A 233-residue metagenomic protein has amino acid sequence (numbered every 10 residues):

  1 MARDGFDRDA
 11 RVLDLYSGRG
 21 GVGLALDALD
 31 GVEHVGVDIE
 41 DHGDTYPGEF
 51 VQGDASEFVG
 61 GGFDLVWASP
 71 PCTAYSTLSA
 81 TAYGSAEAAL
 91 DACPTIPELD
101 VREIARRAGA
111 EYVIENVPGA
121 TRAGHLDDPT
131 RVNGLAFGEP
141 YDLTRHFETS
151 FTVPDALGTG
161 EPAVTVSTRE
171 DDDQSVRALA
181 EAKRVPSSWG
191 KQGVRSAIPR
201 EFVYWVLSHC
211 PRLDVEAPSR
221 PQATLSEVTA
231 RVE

Functional and structural regions predicted by a protein language model:
M1-E233: Conserved active-site and SAM-binding loop architecture of S-adenosyl-L-methionine-dependent nucleic-acid
